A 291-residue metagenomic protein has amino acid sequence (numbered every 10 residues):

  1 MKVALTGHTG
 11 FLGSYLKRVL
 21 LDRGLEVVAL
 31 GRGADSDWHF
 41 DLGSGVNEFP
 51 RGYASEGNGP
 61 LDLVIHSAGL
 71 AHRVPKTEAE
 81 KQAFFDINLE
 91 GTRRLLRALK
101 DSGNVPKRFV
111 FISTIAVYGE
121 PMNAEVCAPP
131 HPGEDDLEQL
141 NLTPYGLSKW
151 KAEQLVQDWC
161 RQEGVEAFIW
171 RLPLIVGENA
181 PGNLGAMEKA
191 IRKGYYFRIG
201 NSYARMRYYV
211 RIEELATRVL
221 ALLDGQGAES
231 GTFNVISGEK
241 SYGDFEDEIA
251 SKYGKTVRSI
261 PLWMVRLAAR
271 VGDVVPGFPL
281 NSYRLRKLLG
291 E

Functional and structural regions predicted by a protein language model:
V3-R23: N-terminal Rossmann NAD(P)H-binding glycine-rich loop of SDR-like oxidoreductase domains
T6, L30, V64-A68, F109-I115 (+1 more regions): SDR active-site strand-loop-helix element
S36, L42-E90, R94, G119-E120: NAD(P)H-binding glycine-rich loop region in Rossmannoid oxidoreductase-like domains and their noncatalytic homologs
F85-T92, V110, S148-K149, Y208: Short alpha-helix in the Rossmann-fold core of NAD(P)-dependent oxidoreductases
R94-P144: Conserved Rossmann-fold NAD(P)-dependent oxidoreductase catalytic core, especially the SDR/UDP-sugar
N123, C160-R207, I212-E214, L220-A221 (+1 more regions): NAD(P)-dependent short-chain dehydrogenase/reductase
L140-F168: Active-site Tyr-X1-5-Lys
R218-P279: Mid/C-terminal beta-alpha module of Rossmann-like enzyme folds, strongest in SDR-family dehydrogenases/epimerases
